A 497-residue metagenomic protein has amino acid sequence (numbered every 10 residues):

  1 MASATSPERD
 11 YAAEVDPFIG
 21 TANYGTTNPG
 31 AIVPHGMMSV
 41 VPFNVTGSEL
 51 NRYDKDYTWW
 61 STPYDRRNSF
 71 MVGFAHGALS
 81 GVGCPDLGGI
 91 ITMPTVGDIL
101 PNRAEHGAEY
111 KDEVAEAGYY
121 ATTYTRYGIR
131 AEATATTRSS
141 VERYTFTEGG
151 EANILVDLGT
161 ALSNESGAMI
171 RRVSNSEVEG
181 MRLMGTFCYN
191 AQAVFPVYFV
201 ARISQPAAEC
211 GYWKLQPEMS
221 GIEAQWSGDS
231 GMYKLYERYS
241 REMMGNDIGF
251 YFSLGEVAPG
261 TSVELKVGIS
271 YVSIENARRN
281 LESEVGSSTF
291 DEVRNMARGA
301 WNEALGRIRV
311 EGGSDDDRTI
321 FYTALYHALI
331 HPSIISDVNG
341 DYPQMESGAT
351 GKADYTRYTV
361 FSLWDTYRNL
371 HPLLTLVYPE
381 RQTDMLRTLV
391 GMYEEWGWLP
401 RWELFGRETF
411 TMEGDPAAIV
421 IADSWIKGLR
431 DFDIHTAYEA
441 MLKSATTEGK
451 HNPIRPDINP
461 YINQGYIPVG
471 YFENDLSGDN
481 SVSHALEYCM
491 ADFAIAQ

Functional and structural regions predicted by a protein language model:
A4-I419, W425-L486, M490-Q497: Accessory carbohydrate-recognition regions in carbohydrate-active enzymes
